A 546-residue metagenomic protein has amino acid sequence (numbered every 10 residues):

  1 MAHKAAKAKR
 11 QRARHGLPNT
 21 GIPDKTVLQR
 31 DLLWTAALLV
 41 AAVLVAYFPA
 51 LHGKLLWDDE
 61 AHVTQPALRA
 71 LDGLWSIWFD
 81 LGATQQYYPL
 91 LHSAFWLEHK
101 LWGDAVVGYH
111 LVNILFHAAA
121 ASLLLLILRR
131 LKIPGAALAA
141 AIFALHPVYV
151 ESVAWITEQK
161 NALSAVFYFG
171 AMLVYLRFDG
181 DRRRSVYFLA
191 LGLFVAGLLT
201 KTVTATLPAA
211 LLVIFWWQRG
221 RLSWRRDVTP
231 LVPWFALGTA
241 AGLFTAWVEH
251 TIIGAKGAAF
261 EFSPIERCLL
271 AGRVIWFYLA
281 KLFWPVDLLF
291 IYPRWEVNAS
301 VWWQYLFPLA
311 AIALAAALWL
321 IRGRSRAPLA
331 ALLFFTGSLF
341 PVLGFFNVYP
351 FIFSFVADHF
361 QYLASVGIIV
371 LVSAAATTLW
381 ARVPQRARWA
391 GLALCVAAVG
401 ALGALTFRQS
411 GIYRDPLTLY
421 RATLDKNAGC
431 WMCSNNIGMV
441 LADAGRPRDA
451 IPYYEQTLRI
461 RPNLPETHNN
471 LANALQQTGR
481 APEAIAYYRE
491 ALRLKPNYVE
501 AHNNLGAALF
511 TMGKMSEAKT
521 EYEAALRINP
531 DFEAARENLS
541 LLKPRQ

Functional and structural regions predicted by a protein language model:
A2-Q477, Y487, E500, N504: Polytopic membrane enzymes that build or remodel cell-surface glycoconjugates and lipids
L424-D425, L458, L492, L526 (+1 more regions): A conserved position within tetratricopeptide repeats
D443, Q477-T478, T511, L541-R545: Register position in tetratricopeptide repeats
L471, L475, N503-M512, F532 (+1 more regions): A hydrophobic alpha-helix/topogenic segment detector that preferentially activates on transmembrane helices
N497-A524: Ankyrin-repeat and related helical/solenoid repeat scaffolds used for protein-protein interactions
K519, E523, R527-Q546: Terminal, low-structured helical/coil segments at or just beyond the last alpha-helical repeat
